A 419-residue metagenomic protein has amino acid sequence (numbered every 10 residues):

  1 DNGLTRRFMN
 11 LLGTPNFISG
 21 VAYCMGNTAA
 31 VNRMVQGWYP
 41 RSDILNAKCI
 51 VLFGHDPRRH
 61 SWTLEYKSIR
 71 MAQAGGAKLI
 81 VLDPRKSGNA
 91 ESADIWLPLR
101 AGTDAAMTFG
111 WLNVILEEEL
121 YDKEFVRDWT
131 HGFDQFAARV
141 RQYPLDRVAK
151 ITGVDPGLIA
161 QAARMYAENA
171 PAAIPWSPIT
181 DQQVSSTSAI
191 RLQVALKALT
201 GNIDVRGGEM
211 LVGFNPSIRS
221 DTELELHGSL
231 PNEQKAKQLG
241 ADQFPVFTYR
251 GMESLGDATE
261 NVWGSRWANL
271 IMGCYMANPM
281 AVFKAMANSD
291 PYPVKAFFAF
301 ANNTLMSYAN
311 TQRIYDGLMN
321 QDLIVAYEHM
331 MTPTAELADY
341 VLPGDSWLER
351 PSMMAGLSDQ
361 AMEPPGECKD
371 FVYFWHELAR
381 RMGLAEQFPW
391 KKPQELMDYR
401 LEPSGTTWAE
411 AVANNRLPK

Functional and structural regions predicted by a protein language model:
D1-L348, L378, M382: Catalytic alpha/large subunits of respiratory electron-transfer oxidoreductases, centered on bis-MGD molybdoenzymes
A93-L99, A355-P365: Short beta-alpha connecting loops at secondary-structure transitions that line or flank enzyme active sites
P178, Q182-Q183, Q360-C368: A short glycine-threonine-serine/GTX helix/turn-capping micro-motif
E349-A355: Short amphipathic alpha-helical "interface-anchor" segments enriched in bulky aromatics
P365-P418: Long, C-terminal catalytic modules of enzymes
